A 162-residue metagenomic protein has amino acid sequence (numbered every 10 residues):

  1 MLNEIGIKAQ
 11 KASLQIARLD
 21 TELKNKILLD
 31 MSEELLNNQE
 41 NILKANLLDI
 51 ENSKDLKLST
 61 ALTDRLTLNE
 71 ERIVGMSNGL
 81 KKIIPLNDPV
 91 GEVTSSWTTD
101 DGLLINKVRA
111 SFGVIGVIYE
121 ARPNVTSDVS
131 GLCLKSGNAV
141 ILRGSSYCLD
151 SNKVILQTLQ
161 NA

Functional and structural regions predicted by a protein language model:
M1-L104: N-terminal Rossmann-like NAD(P)+-binding subdomain of aldehyde/semialdehyde dehydrogenases
P85, P89-Q160: Conserved small-residue-rich beta-alpha loop and adjacent elements that most often cradle the phosphate/pyrophosphate
